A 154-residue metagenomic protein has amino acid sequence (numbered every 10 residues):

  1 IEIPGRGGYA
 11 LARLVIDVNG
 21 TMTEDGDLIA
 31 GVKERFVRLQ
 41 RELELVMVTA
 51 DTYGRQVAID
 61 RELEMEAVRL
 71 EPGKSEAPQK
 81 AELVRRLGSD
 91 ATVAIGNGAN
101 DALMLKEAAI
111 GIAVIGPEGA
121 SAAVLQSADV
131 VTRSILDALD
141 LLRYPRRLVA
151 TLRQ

Functional and structural regions predicted by a protein language model:
I1-I16, Q154: Non-catalytic pre-domain segments flanking phosphatase-related domains
D27, R35-I59: Substrate-recognition element of Asp-dependent hydrolases with the DxDx(T/V) motif
E42-M47, D90-T92, I110: Short active-site oxyanion
A67-K74, V130-I135: Short acidic-hydrophobic, aromatic-tinged amphipathic segments that line or gate anion-handling sites
P78-D101: Conserved Lys-Pro-Asp/Glu-containing loop-to-beta segment of HAD-superfamily phosphomonoesterases, centered on
V93-V130: Acidic, Mg2+-coordinating phosphoryl-transfer loop and its flanking beta/alpha structural elements, shared across
G98, R133-Q154: Membrane-embedded transport module
